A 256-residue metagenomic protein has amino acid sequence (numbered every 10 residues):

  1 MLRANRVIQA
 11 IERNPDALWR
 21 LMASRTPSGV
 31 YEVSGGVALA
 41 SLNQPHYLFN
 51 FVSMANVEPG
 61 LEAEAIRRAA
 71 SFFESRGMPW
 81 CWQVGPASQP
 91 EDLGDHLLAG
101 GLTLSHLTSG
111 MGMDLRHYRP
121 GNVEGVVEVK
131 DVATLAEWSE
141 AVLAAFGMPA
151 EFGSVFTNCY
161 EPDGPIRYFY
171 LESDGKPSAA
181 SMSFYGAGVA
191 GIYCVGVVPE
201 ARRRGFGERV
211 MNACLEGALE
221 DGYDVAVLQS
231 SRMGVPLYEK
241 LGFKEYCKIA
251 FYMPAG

Functional and structural regions predicted by a protein language model:
M1-E74, Q89, E151: N-terminal charged segments
V30-G35, P86, D92-T103, P165-S181: Conserved beta-hairpin
N43-F51, S105, F184-Y193, R202: A conserved beta-turn-beta hairpin within the catalytic core of GNAT-like acetyltransferases that forms part
G60-A133, L228, Y252-P254: Acyl-donor-binding surface of acyltransferase catalytic domains
E62-A70, Y193-P199, R203-E220, K240: Conserved acetyl-CoA-binding loop-helix of GNAT-fold acetyltransferases
Q89-L104, E208, R232-K248: Conserved active-site alpha-helix within GNAT-family acetyltransferase domains
D131-A144: A short, well-structured alpha-helix characteristic of acyl/acetyltransferase catalytic modules
A150-E200: A conserved beta-strand-loop-helix scaffold within acyl/acetyltransferase catalytic domains
